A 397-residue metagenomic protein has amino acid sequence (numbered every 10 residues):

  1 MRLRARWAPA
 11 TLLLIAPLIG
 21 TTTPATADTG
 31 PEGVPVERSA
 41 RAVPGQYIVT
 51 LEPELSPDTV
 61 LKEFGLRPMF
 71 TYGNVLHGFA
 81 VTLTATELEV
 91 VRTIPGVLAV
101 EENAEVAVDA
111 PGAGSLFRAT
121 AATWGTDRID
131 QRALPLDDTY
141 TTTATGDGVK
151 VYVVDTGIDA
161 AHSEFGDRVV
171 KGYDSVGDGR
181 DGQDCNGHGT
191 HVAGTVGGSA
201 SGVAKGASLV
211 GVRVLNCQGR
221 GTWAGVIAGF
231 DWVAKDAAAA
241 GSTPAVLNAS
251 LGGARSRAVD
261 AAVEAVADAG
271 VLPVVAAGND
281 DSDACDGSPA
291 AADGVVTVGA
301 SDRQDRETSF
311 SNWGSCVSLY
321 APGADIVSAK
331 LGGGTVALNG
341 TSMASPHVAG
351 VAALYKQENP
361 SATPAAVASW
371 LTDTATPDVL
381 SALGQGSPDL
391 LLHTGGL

Functional and structural regions predicted by a protein language model:
M1-D28: Secretory targeting and sorting signals
D28-E37, P68-Y72, A207, G211 (+6 more regions): C-terminal subdomain of the subtilisin-like protease fold in secreted/lumenal serine endopeptidases
T29-E37, T59-L76, T93-K150, I158 (+2 more regions): Protease zymogen maturation seam
Y47-T50, A80, A99, K150-V154 (+10 more regions): Structural recognition of the beta-strand scaffold that forms the well-ordered cores of secreted hydrolase catalytic
P53-S56, V75-L76, T86-L88, A104-V108 (+12 more regions): Solvent-exposed loop/turn segments at secondary-structure junctions within structured extracellular/periplasmic domains
V81, L88-V100, D281: Hydrophobic, regular-secondary-structure patches
D138-K171, G179-G225, A240-V246, C285 (+5 more regions): Subtilisin-like serine protease catalytic core
K150, D155, F230, V271 (+6 more regions): Extracellular S/T/G-rich loop segment that most often corresponds to the catalytic His/Ser-adjacent loop
